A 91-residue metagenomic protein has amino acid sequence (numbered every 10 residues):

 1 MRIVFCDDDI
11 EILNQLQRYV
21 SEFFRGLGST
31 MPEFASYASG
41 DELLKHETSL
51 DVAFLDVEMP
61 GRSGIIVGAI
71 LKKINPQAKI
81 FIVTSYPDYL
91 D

Functional and structural regions predicted by a protein language model:
D7, D56-V57: Active-site residues of response regulator receiver
I10-A35: Two-component/phosphorelay signaling modules centered on CheY-like receiver
E33-V52: Acidic, metal-coordinating helix/loop segments flanking the phosphotransfer/catalytic sites of two-component signaling
S39, S63-V67: Acidic catalytic/metal-coordinating carboxylates
E47-S49, L71-Q77: Conserved phosphotransfer cores of two-component systems
P60: The feature encodes the CheY-like receiver
I66, P87-D91: Alpha4 helix (beta4-alpha4-beta5 surface) of REC/receiver domains from two-component response regulators
Q77-P87: A short, hydrophobic beta-strand element within the central beta-sheet of small alpha/beta folds
